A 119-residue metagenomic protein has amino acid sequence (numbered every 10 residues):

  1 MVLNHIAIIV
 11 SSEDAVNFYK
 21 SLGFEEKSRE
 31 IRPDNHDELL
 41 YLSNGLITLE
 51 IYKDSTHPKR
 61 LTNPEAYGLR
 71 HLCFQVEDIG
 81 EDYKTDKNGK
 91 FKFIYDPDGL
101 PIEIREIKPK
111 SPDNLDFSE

Functional and structural regions predicted by a protein language model:
M1, D37, Y67, K87-G89: Loop/turn position at the start of each blade in beta-propeller repeats
M1-V16, L69-L72, S111-E119: N-terminal beta-strand motif that seeds the catalytic metal site of vicinal oxygen chelate
H5, Y41, H71-C73, K92-F93 (+1 more regions): Short, conserved structural micro-motifs that define repeat-unit consensus positions and nucleotide-binding loops
I8-T48: Core segments of cupin and vicinal oxygen chelate
S28-R29, N35-D37, T56-T62, P112-D113: A short, acidic/glycine-rich surface segment
E30, G80-E119: Vicinal oxygen chelate
G45-L49, S55-P58, E77-I79: Short, charged/polar surface micro-motifs in flexible loops or helix N-caps
T62-G80, K84-D86: Mid-chain, well-packed structural core segment of small domains
